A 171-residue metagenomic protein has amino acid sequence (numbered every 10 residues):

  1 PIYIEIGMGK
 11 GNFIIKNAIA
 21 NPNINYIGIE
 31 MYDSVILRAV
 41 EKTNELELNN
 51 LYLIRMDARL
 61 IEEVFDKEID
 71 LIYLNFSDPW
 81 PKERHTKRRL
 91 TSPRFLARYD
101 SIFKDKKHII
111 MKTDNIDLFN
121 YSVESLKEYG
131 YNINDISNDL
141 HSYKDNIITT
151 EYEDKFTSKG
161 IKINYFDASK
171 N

Functional and structural regions predicted by a protein language model:
G7-G9: Class I SAM-dependent methyltransferase "Motif I" SAM/SAH-binding loop
G11-I15: Glycine-rich SAM-binding Motif I of class I
I24-I27: Short beta-strand element of Class I
Y32: Conserved SAM/SAH-binding beta-strand->alpha-helix loop
I36-R38, F119: Short alpha-helix immediately C-terminal to the canonical SAM-binding loop
V40-D66: S-adenosyl-L-methionine
T91-H108: A short glycine-rich, Lys/Arg-flanked "PGG" loop and its adjoining helix->strand segment in the class I
S122-E124, Y129-N171: Class I S-adenosyl-L-methionine
